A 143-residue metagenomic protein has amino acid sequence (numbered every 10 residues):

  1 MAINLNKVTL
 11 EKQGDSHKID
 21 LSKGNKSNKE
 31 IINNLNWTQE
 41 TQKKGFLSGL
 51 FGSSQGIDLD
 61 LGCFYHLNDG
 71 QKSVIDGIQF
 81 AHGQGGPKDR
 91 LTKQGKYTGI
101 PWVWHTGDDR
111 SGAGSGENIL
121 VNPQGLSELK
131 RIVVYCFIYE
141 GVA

Functional and structural regions predicted by a protein language model:
M1-A143: Intrinsic-disorder/low-complexity signal
